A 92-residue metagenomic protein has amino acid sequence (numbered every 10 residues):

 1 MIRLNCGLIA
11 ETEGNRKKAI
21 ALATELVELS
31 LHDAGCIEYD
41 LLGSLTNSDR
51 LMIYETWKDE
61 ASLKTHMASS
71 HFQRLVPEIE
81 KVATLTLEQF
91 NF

Functional and structural regions predicted by a protein language model:
M1-E38, L45-L51, K58-A68, E88-F92: Short S/T/G/P-rich N-terminal loop/turn motif that feeds into the first structured element of a domain
N15, F72-L75: Hydrophobic side chains within well-formed alpha-helices
E28, H71-F72, K81: Residue-level marker of structural boundaries
V76-N91: Conserved short beta-strand edge segments in small beta-sheet-based binding/regulatory domains
